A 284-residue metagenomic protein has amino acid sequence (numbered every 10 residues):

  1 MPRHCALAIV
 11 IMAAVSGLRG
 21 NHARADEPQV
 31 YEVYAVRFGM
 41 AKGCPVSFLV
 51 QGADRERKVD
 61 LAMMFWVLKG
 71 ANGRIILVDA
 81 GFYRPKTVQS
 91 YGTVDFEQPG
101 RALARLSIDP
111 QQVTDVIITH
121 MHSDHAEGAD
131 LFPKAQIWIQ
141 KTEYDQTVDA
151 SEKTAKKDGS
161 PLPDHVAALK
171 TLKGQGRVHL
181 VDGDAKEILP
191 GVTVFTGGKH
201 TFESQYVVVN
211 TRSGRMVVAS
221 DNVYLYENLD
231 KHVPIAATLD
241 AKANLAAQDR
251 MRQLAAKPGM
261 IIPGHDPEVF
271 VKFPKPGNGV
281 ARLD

Functional and structural regions predicted by a protein language model:
M1-H4: Positively charged n-region of N-terminal signal peptides that target proteins for export
A6-G17: Bacterial N-terminal signal peptides
V15, G20-A104, Q112-D115, S213-D221 (+4 more regions): Metallo-beta-lactamase
D26-P28, E97-I108, Q112, T142-T196 (+1 more regions): Metallo-beta-lactamase
K42-C44, R84-P85, M121-E127, D145-Q146 (+3 more regions): Active-site environment of divalent metal-dependent phosphoester hydrolases
T93-I139: Active-site metal-binding motif and surrounding structural segment of the metallo-beta-lactamase
V94-G100, A129, Q136-Q140, V194-H200 (+1 more regions): Short, electropositive alpha-helical surface patch
F195-Y224: Active-site-proximal loop/helix segments of hydrolase catalytic cores
